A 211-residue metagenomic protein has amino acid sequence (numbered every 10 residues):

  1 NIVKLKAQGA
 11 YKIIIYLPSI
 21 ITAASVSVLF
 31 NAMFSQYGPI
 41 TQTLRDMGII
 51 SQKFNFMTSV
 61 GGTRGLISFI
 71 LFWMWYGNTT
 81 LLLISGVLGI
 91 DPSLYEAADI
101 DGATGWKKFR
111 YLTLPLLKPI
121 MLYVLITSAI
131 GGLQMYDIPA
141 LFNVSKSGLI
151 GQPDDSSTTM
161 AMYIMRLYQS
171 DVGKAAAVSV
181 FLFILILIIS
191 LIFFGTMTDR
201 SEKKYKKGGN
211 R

Functional and structural regions predicted by a protein language model:
N1-R211: A structural signal for multi-pass alpha-helical bundles of membrane permease subunits that mediate small-molecule
